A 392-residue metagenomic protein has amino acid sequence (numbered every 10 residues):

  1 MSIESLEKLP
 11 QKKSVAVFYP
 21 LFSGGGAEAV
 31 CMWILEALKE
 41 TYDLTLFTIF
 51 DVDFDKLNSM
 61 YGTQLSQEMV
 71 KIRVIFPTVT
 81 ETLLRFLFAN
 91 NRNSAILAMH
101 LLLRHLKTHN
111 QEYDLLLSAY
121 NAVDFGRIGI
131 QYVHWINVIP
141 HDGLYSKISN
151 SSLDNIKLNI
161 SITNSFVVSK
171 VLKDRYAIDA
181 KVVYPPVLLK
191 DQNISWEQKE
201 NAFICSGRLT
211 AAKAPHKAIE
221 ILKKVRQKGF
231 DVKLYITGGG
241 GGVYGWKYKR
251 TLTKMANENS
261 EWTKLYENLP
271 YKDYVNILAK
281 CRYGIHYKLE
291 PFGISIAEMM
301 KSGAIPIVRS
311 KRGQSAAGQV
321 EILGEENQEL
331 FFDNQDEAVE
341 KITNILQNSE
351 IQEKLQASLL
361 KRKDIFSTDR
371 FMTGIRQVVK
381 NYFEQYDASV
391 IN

Functional and structural regions predicted by a protein language model:
A16, I162, S195-K213, I219-K224 (+1 more regions): Conserved donor-binding/catalytic core segment of Leloir-type glycosyltransferases
T45-S118: Active-site donor-binding segments of glycosyltransferases and PAPS-dependent sulfotransferases
H105-K107, H141-S161, V167-D174: Membrane-proximal helix-turn-helix segments that form the acceptor-binding/catalytic region of lipid-linked
K233-R250, E267: Glycosyltransferase donor-sugar binding loop
K249-L269: Nucleotide-activated donor-binding/catalytic signature segment of Leloir-type glycosyltransferases, i.e., the conserved
A279-P291, A304: Acidic donor-binding loop of glycosyltransferase active sites
S315-T343: Change "using UDP/GDP/dTDP sugars" to "using nucleotide sugars
D333-E340, L346-I391: A charged, aromatic-enriched C-terminal amphipathic alpha-helix characteristic of glycosyltransferases across folds
